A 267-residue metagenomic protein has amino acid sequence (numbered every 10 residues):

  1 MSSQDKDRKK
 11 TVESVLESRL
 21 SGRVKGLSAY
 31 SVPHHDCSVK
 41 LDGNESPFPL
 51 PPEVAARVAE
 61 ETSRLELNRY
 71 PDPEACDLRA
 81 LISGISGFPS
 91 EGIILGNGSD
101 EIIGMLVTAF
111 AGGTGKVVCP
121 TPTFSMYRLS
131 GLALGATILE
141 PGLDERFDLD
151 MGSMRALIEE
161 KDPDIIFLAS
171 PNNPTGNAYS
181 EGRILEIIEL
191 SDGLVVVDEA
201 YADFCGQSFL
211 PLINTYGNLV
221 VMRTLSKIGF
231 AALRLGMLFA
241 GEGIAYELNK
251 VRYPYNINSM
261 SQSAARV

Functional and structural regions predicted by a protein language model:
S2-R69, D162: N-terminal "arm"/small-domain region of PLP-dependent enzymes with the aminotransferase-like
P51, N218-V267: PLP-dependent aminotransferase class I/II
C76-K116: Phosphate-binding glycine-rich loop
L81, R183-L190, P211-T215, E247: Catalytic-core regions built around general acid/base machinery
G98-A111, V197-Y201, C205-G206, L212: Glycine/small-residue-rich loop that forms an oxyanion/phosphate-binding "nest" at active or ligand-binding sites
A109-L168: PLP-dependent aminotransferase-like
E145-E199, D203: Active-site phosphate-binding strand-loop segment of PLP-dependent enzymes
